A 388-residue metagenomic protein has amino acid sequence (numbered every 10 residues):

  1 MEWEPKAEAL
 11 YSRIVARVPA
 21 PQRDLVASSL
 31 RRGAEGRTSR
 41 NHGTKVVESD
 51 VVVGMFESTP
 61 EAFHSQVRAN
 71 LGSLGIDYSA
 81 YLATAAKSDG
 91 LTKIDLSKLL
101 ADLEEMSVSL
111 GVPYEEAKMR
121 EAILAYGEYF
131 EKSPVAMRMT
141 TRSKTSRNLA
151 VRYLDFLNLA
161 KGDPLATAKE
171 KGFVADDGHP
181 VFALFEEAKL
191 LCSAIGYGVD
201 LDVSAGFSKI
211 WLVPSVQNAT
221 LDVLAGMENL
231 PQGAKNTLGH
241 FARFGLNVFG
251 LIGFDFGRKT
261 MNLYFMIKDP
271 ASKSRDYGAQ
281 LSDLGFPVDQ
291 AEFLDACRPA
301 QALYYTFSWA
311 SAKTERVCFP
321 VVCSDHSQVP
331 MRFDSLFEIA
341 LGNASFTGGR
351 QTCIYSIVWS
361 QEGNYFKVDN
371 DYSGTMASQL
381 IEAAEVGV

Functional and structural regions predicted by a protein language model:
M1-L82: Non-catalytic accessory segments flanking P-loop/AAA+ NTPase cores
A83-V388: Structured alpha/beta or helical-core interaction and ligand-binding surfaces enriched in interleaved
